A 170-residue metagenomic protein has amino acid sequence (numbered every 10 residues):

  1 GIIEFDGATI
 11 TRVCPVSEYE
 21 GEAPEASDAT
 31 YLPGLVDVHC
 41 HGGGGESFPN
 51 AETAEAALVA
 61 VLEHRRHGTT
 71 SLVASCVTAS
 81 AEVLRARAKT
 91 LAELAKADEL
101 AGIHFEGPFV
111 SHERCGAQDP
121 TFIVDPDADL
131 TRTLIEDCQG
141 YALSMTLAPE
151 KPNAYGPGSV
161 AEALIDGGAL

Functional and structural regions predicted by a protein language model:
G1-Y19: N-terminal metal-binding scaffold of metallo-dependent hydrolase/deaminase domains
I3, A8, D28, H39 (+2 more regions): Divalent metal-coordination and catalytic microenvironments
E18-E52, A57-L58, L62: Replace "His-x-His-based motif
E20-A29, R85-D98: Short amphipathic alpha-helices and their capping/turn segments at secondary-structure boundaries
H41, L58-R87, E99-H112, C138-P152 (+1 more regions): Divalent metal-dependent hydrolysis catalytic cores, especially in the metallo-beta-lactamase
G42-S47, S111-D119: A short acidic, helix-capping loop that chelates divalent metal ions and anchors anionic groups
F48, E82-A92, G116: Metal-dependent catalytic neighborhoods of phosphoester/phosphodiester hydrolases
L94-K96, V124-L170: Histidine/acidic residue-rich metal-binding segments in metalloenzymes
